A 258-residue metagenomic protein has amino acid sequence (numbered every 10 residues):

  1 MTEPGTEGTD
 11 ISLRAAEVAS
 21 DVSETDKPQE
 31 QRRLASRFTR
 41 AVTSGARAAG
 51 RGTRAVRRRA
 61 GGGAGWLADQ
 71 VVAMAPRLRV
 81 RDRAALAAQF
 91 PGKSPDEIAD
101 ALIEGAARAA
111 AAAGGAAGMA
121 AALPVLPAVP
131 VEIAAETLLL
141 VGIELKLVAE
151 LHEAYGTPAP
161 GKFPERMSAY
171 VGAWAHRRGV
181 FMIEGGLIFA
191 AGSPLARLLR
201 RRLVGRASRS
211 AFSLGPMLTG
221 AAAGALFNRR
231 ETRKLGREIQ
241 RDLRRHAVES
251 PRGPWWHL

Functional and structural regions predicted by a protein language model:
M1-A113, K146-L258: Terminal, membrane-proximal amphipathic helices and intrinsically disordered targeting/regulatory segments
D96-E136: Long, highly hydrophobic alpha-helical transmembrane signal-anchor segments
L123, I143, A211: Residue-level detector of functional hotspots within protein domains
L138-L145: Conserved mixed alpha/beta catalytic, RNA-binding, or beta-rich assembly cores of soluble enzyme, regulatory
